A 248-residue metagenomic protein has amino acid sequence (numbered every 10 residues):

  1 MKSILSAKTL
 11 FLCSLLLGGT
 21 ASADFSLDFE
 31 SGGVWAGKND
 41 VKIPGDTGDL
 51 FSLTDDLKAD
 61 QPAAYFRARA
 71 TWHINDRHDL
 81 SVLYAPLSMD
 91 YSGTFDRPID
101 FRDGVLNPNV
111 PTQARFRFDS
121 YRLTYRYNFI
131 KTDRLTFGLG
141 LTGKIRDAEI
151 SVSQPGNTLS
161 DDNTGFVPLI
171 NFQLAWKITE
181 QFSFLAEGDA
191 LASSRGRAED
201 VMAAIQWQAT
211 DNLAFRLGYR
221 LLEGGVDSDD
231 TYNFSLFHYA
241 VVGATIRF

Functional and structural regions predicted by a protein language model:
M1-S26: Cleavable N-terminal export/targeting peptides
S22-L87, G243, R247: Short glycine/proline- and aromatic-enriched beta-strand/turn motifs that initiate or cap beta-hairpins
F29-S31, A68-W72, L123-Y127, L141-G143 (+4 more regions): Residues on the lipid-exposed face of transmembrane beta-strands in outer-membrane beta-barrel proteins
G37-A63, P86-D119, R146-G165, Q173-A175 (+2 more regions): Extracellular/periplasm-exposed beta-strand and loop segments of Gram-negative cell-envelope proteins, dominated by
R77-L80, D133-L135, E180-F184, N212-F215: Repeated loop/turn-to-beta-strand initiation elements of outer-membrane beta-barrel proteins
Y84, D133-R146: Early exported N-terminus immediately downstream of N-terminal targeting peptides
F182-G196, L222: Transmembrane beta-strand segments that form the barrel wall of outer-membrane beta-barrel proteins
R197-R247: Predominantly the C-terminal beta-signal and adjacent terminal strand-loop region of outer-membrane beta-barrel
